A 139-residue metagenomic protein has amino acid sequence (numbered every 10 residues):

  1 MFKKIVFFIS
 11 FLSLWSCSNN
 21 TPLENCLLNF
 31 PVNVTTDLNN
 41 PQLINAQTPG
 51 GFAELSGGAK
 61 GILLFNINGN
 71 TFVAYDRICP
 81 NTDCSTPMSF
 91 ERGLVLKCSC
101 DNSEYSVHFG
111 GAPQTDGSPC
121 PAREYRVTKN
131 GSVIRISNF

Functional and structural regions predicted by a protein language model:
F2-F8: Sec-dependent signal peptide recognition, specifically the positively charged N-region followed immediately by
I9-F11, E24, S99, P119: Generic detection of intrinsically disordered/low-complexity segments and helix-coil linkers/edges
S13-S16: C-terminal motif of bacterial Sec signal peptides marking the signal peptidase cleavage site
N20-G93, S106-V107, R123-F139: N-terminal pre-ligand scaffold of iron-sulfur
G93-N102, A112-Y125: Short cysteine/histidine-rich metal-coordination sites, predominantly Zn2+-binding motifs
